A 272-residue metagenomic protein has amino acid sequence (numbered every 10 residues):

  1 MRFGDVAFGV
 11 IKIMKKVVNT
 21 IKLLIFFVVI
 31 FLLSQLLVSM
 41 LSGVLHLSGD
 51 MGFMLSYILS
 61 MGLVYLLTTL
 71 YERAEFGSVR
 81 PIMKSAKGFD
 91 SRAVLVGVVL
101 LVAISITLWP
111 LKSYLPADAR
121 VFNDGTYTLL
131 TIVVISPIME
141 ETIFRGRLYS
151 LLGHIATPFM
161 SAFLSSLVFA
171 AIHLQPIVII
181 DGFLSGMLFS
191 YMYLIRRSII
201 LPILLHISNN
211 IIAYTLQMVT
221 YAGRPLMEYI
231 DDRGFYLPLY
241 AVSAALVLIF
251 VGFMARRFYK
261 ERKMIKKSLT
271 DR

Functional and structural regions predicted by a protein language model:
T20-E72, A241: Alpha-helical transmembrane segments in multi-pass membrane proteins
I21-I25, M54, S91-L95, T126 (+4 more regions): Hydrophobic alpha-helical transmembrane segments
L41-F53, F76-I143, Y149-S150, H154 (+2 more regions): Juxtamembrane helix-loop-helix connectors linking adjacent transmembrane helices in multi-pass membrane enzymes
D118-L129, I179-D181, I230-L237: Juxtamembrane helix-entry segments on the extracytoplasmic side of multipass membrane proteins
M139-L164, Y191-S198: Membrane-interface helix/loop boundary segments of multi-pass membrane proteins
P158-H173, I207: Small-polar-interrupted transmembrane alpha-helices in polytopic inner-membrane proteins
V178-R233: Functionally important transmembrane alpha-helices
N209-R272: C-terminal membrane module of polytopic membrane proteins
